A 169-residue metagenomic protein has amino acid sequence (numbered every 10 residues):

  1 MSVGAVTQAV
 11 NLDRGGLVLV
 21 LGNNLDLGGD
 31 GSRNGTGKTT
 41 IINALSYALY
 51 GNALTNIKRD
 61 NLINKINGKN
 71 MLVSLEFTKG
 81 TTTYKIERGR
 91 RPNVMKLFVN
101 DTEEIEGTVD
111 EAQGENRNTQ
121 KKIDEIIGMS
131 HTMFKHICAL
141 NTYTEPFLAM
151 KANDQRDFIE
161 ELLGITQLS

Functional and structural regions predicted by a protein language model:
M1-G29, S130: Conserved NTPase motor "head" modules and their coupling/switch loops across ABC/AAA+ ATPases, GTPases, and GHKL ATPases
S2, I63-K65, T78, F147-K151: Replace "in large, NTP-powered and nucleic-acid-processing enzymes" with "in large, NTP-powered factors and other
G4-V6, I57-R59, E145-P146: A short, acidic/glycine-rich surface segment
A9-G15, N67-K69, R88-R90, D154: Short, surface-exposed loop/turn microsegments at beta-strand edges and helix-strand junctions
L12, E115, T132, M150-K151: A generic short alpha-helical patch detector that favors 3-5-residue windows in or near N-terminal regions
G15, T40, A44, N153-F158: Generic alpha-helical secondary structure signal
L21-H136: Conserved P-loop NTP-binding catalytic core
H136-S169: Extended, Lys/Glu-rich alpha-helical coiled-coil stalks
